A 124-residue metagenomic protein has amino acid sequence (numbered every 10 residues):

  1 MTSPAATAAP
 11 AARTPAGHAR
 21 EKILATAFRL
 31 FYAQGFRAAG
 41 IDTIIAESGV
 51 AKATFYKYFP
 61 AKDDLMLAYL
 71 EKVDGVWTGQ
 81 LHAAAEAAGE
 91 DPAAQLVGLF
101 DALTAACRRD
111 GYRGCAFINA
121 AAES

Functional and structural regions predicted by a protein language model:
M1-Q34, A38-V50, D64: Basic, helix-initiating cap at the start of DNA-binding domains
A46, P60-A61, E71: Residue-level detection of the helix-turn-helix DNA-binding "recognition helix"
G49-F59: Short hydrophobic/aromatic patch on the recognition helix
D63-L65, A120: A secondary-structure capping/hinge motif
M66-V73, Q80: Alpha-helical DNA-contacting segments of helix-turn-helix folds
A68, H82-R113: Hydrophobic alpha-helical connector segments
I118-S124: Short, intrinsically disordered, charge-balanced linker/junction segments flanking boundaries in proteins
